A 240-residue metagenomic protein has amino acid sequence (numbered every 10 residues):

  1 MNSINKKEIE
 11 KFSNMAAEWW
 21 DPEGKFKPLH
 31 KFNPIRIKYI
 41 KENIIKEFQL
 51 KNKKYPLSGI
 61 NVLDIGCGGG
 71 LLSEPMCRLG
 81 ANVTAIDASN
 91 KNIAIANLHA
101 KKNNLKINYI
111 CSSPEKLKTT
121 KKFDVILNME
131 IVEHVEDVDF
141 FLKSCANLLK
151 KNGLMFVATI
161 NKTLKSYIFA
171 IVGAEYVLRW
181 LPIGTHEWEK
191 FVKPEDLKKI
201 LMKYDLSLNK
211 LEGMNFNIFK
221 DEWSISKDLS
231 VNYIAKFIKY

Functional and structural regions predicted by a protein language model:
M1-F26: N-terminal, positively charged/glycine-rich alpha-helical extensions of SAM-dependent methyltransferases
P22-E47: Conserved SAM-binding loop and adjacent beta-strand
E47, K51-Y55, I60-K165, P194 (+1 more regions): Conserved SAM-binding loop
N108-I110, N209-E212: General small-molecule cofactor/ligand-binding pocket signal
T159, R179-D196: Acceptor-substrate binding/catalytic loop of class I
S166-Y176: Short, flexible, mixed-charge acidic loops at enzyme active sites
E189-D205, L211: Short alpha-helix
E222-Y240: Core SAM-dependent methyltransferase catalytic element
